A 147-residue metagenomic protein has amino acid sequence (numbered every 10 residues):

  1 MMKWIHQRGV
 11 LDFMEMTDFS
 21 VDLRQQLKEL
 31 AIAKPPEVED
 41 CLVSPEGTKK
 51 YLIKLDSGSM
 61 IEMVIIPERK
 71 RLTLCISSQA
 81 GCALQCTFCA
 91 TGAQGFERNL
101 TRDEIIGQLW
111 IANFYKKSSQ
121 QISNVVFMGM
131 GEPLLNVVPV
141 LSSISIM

Functional and structural regions predicted by a protein language model:
M1, C82: Residue-level signal for inorganic ion chemistry
M2-L72: Flexible, acidic/Gly-rich N-terminal and inter-domain linker regions that tether and position cofactor-handling modules
S44, S77-S78: Short linear Ser/Thr-Pro motifs
I61-S77, A83-M147: Conserved Radical SAM active-site core
